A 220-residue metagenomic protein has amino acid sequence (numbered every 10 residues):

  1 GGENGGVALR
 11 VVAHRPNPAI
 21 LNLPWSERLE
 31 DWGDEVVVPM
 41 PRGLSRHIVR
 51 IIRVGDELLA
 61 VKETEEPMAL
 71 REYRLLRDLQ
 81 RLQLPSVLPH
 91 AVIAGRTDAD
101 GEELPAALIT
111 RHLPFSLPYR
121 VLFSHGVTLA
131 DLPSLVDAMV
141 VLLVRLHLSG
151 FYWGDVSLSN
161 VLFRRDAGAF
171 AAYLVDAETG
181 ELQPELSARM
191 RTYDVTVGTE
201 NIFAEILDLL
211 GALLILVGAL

Functional and structural regions predicted by a protein language model:
G1-V7, L220: Phosphate/pyrophosphate-binding loops and the adjoining catalytic core of nucleotide-dependent enzymes
R10-V11: Intracellular loop-helix junctions on the cytosolic face of multi-pass helical membrane proteins
P18-P133, D137-G154, V195, I215-A219: Conserved ATP-binding subdomain of kinase catalytic cores across diverse folds
P105-L108, S159, F170: Generic beta-strand structural signal
L113-P114, A167, E178: Short, flexible active-site-adjacent loop segments at beta-strand->alpha-helix junctions, enriched in small/polar
V156-F163: Hydrophobic residue at the +6 position relative to the catalytic HRD Asp in the kinase catalytic loop
F163-A169: Activation-loop N-terminal segment of eukaryotic-like protein kinases
F170-L220: C-lobe/activation-segment region of protein kinase-like
